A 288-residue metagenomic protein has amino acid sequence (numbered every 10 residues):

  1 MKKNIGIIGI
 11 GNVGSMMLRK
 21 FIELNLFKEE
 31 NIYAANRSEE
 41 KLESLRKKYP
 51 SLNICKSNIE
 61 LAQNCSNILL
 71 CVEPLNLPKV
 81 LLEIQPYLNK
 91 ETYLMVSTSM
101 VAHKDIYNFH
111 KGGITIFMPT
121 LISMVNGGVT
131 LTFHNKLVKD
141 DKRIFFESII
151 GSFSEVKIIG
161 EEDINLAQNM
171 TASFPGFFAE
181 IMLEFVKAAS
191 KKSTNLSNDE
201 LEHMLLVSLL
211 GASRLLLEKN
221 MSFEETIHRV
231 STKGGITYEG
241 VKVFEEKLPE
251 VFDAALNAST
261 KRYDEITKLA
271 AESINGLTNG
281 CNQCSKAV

Functional and structural regions predicted by a protein language model:
M1-K56, E60-N67, G127, A188-S193 (+1 more regions): NAD(P)+-binding Rossmann beta1-loop-alpha1 motif at the extreme N-terminus of oxidoreductases
G6, F174, V230: Residue-level signature of catalytic and energy-coupling elements of molecular machines, predominantly ATP/GTP-dependent
N12, E40-K41, L75-N76, V101-A102 (+3 more regions): Short alpha-helical
M17, Y33, E39-L42, Y49 (+1 more regions): Rossmann-like NAD(P)(H) cofactor-binding subdomain of soluble oxidoreductases
I32, L42, L61, L77 (+3 more regions): Small-residue helix-packing motif on alpha-helices
Y87, N108-G113, V129-A167, G176-E218 (+2 more regions): Internal alpha-helical scaffold of NAD(P)-dependent oxidoreductase catalytic cores
M118-S123, N169-F178: Glycine/serine-rich anion-binding loops at beta->alpha junctions that coordinate negatively charged ligand groups
L206-V288: NAD(P)-dependent Rossmann-like dehydrogenase/reductase catalytic/cofactor-binding core
